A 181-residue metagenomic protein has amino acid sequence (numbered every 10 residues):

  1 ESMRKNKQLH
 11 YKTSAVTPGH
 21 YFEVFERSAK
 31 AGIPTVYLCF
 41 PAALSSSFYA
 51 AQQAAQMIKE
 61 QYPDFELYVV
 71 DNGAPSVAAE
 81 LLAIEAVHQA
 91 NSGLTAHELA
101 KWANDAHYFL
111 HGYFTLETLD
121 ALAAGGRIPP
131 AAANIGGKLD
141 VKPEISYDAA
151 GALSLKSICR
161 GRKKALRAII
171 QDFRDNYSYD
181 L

Functional and structural regions predicted by a protein language model:
E1, A43, S47, A51-M57 (+3 more regions): Mixed-charge interfacial surface used for oligomerization/domain docking and macromolecular partner engagement
E1-H20: N-terminal glycine-rich anion-binding loop in soluble enzyme alpha/beta folds
K12, Y37, V69: Short catalytic-loop micro-motif centered on adjacent basic/acidic residues
T13, T17, T35, T95 (+1 more regions): Residue-identity detector for threonine
P18-S28, Q53-M57, I169: Short, charged beta->alpha transition segments
H20-F48: N-terminal glycine-rich phosphate/adenylate-binding segment common to multiple enzyme folds
